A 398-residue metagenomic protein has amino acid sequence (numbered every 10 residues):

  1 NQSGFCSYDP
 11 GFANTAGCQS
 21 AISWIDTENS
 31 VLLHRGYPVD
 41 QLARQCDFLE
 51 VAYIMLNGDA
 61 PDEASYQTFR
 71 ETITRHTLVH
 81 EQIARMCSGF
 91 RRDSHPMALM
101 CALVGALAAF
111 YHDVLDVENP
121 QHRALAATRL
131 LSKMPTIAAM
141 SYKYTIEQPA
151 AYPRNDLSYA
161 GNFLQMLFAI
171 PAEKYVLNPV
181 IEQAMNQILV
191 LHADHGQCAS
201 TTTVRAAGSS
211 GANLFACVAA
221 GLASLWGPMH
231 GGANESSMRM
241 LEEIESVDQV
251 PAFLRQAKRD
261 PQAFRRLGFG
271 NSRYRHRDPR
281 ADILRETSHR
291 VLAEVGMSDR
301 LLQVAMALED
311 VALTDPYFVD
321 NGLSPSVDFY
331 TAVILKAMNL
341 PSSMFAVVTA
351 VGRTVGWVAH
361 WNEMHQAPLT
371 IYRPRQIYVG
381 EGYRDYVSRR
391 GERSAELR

Functional and structural regions predicted by a protein language model:
N1-R398: Non-transmembrane, aqueous-exposed alpha-helical and coiled segments at domain scale
